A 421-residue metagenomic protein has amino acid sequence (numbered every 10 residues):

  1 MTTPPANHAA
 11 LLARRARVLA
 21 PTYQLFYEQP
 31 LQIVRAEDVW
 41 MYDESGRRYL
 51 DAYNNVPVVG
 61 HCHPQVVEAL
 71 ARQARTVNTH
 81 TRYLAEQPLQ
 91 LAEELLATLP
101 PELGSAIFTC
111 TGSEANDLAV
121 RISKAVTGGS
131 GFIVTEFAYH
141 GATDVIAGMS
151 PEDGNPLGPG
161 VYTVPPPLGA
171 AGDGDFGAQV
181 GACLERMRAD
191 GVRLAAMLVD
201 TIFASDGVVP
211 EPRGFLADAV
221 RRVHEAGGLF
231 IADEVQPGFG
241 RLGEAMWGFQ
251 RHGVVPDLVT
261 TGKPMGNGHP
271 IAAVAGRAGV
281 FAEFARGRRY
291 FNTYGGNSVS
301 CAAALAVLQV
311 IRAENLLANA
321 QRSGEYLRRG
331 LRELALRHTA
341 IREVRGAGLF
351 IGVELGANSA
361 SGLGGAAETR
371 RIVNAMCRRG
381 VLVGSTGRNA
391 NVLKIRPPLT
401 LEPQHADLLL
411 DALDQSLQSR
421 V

Functional and structural regions predicted by a protein language model:
M1-V421: Conserved N-terminal phosphate-binding loop of PLP-dependent enzymes in the Aspartate aminotransferase
